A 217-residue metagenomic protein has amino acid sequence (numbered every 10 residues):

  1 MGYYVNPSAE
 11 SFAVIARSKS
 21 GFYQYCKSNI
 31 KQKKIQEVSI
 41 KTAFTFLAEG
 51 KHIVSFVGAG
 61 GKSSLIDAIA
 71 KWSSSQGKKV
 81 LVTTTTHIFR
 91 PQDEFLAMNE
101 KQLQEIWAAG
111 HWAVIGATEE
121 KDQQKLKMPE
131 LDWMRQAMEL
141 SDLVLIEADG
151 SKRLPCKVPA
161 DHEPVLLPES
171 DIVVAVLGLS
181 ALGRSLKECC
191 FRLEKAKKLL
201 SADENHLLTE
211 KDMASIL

Functional and structural regions predicted by a protein language model:
V5, A9-A16: Acidic, Ala/Val/Gly-enriched low-complexity intrinsically disordered segments
K34-K41: N-terminal pre-Walker A segment at the start of P-loop NTPase domains
T42-S73: Walker A (P-loop) phosphate-binding motif
F56, V80-T84, I115-A117, V144-A148 (+2 more regions): General beta-strand structural signal in soluble alpha/beta enzymes
K71-Q124: N-terminal phosphate/diphosphate-binding loop that engages ATP/GTP or pyrophosphate donors across diverse enzyme folds
Q123-M134, D149-L217: Conserved catalytic-core segment of NTP-binding enzymes
